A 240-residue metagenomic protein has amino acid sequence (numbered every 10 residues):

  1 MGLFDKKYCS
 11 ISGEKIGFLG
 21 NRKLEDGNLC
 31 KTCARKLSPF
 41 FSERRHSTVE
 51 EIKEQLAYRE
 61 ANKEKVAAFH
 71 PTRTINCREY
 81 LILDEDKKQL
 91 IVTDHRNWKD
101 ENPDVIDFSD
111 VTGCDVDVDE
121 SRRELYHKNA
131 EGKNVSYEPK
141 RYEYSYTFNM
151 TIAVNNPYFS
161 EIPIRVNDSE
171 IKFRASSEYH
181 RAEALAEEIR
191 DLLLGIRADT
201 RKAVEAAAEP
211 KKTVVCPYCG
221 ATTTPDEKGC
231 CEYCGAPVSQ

Functional and structural regions predicted by a protein language model:
L3-K23: Short recognition patches in nucleic-acid-associated and regulatory proteins
F4-Y8, G27, T213, K228: Residues immediately within or flanking Cys/His clusters that coordinate Zn2+ in small zinc-binding modules
C9-G13, C30-C33, C216-C219, C231-C234: Short cysteine-rich clusters marking metal-coordination/redox-active sites
E14-F18, S38, T224, S239: Short functional micro-motifs and their immediate structural scaffolds
L19-N28, T224-C230: Short linker/helix segments within small regulatory modules
G27-R44, G235-Q240: Short Cys/His-rich micro-motifs in 6-15 aa windows
L37-E101: Anionic N-terminal interaction surfaces
T112-P210: Acidic, Ser/Thr- and proline-rich intrinsically disordered linker/docking segments of eukaryotic scaffolds
